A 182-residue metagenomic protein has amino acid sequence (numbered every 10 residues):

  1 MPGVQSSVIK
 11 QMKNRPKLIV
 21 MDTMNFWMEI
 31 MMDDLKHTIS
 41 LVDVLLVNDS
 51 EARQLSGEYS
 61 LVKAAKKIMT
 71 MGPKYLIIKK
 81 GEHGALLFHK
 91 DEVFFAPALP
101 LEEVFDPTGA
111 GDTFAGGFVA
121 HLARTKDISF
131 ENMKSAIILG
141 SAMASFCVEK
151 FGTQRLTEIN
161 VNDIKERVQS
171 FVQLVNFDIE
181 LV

Functional and structural regions predicted by a protein language model:
M1-V44, S50-F94, K126, N132-M133 (+3 more regions): Ribokinase/PfkB-type carbohydrate-kinase core domain
L35-K36, P97-L99, F146-C147: Short hydrophobic/aromatic segments of transmembrane alpha-helices and their interfaces
D49-S50, D112: Alpha-helix N-cap/helix-start capping motif
E92-E102: Glycine/charged-rich beta-loop-alpha catalytic/anionic-binding loops adjacent to active sites
L101-S170: Conserved post-catalytic alpha-helical subdomain immediately downstream of the catalytic base and nucleotide-binding
